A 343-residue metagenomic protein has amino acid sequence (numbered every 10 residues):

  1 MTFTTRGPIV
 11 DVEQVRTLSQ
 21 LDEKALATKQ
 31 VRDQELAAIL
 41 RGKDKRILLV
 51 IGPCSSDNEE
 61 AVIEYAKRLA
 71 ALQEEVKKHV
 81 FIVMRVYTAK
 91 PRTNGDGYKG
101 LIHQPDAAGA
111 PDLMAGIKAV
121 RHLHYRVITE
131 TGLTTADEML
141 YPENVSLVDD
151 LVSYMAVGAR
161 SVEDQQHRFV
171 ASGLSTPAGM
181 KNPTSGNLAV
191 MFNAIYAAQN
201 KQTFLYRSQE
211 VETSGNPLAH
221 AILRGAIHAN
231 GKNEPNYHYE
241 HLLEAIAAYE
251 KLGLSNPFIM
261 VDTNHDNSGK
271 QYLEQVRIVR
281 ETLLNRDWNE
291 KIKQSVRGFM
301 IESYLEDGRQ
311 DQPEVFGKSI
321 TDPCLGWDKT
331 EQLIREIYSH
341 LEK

Functional and structural regions predicted by a protein language model:
M1-R41: N- or domain-start disorder-to-order transition segments that initiate the globular core
A37-K45, K251-N256: Glycine-rich phosphate/diphosphate-binding loops that line cofactor/substrate pockets in enzymes
L48-A61, D322: Conserved phosphate/anionic-ligand binding catalytic regions in large, soluble enzymes, centered on
G52, V261, G326: Conserved, mostly hydrophobic/aromatic
A66, H79-E244, H265-K270, E274-E281 (+4 more regions): Active-site-facing alpha/beta catalytic cores
A245-E250: Redox- and metal-dependent alpha/beta enzyme cores, enriched for Fe-S-associated oxidoreductases and cofactor-handling
S303-L341: Internal helix-turn-beta structural module
